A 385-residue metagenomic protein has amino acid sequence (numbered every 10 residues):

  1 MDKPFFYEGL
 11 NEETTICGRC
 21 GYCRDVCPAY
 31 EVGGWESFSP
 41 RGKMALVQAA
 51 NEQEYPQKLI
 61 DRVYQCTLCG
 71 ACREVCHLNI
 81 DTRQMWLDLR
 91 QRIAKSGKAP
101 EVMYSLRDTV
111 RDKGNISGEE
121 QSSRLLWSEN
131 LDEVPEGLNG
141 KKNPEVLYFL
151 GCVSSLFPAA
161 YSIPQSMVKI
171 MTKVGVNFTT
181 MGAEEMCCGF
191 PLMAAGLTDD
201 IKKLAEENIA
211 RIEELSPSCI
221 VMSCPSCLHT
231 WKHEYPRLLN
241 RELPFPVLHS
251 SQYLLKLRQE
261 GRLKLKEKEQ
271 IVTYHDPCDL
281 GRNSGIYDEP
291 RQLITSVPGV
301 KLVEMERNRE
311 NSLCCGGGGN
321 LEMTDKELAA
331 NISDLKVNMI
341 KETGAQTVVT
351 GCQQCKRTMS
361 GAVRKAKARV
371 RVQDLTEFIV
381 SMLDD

Functional and structural regions predicted by a protein language model:
M1-E8, S37-K58, D288-G299, N320-T324 (+1 more regions): Short, charged low-complexity linear segments at domain edges
M1-R19, V32, Q48-L68, K266-K268 (+3 more regions): Ferredoxin-like iron-sulfur electron-transfer modules
N11, E36, M44-M186, F190-S223 (+1 more regions): Iron-sulfur-cluster electron-transfer modules
T14-C20, R24, V63-R73, E185 (+5 more regions): Residues immediately within or flanking Cys/His clusters that coordinate Zn2+ in small zinc-binding modules
R19-V47, R282-G285: A broadly conserved sequence feature marking short terminus-proximal activation segments in nucleic acid-centric
S154-H249, D279-S296, V300-D385: Cofactor-cradling patches in redox/metallo enzymes
V247-V272: A conserved helix-loop-strand patch within extracytoplasmic ligand-binding domains of the periplasmic binding
